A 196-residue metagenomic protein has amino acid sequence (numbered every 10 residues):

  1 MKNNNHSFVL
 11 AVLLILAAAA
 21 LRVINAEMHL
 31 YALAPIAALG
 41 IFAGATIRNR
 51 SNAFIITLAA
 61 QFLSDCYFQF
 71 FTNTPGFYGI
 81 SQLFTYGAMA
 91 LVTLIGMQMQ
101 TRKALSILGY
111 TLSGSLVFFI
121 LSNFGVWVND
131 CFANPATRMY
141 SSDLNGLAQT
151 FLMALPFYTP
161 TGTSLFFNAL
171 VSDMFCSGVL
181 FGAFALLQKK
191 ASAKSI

Functional and structural regions predicted by a protein language model:
M1-N5, K189-I196: Short, charged juxtamembrane terminal tails flanking transmembrane helices
K2-I47, S51-I55: Hydrophobic transmembrane alpha-helices
S7-A11, A53, S81-T85, S106-T111 (+2 more regions): Residue-level signature of transmembrane alpha-helical entry/exit and packing/kink sites in multi-pass membrane
L14, A53-L63, I107-L116, L180: Central hydrophobic cores of alpha-helical transmembrane segments in multi-pass integral membrane proteins
L21-L33, A60-L94: Interfacial aromatic-anchored transmembrane helix boundaries in multi-pass membrane proteins
F42-N49, L91-R102, A183-A191: Structural signal for the C-terminal ends of transmembrane alpha-helices and the immediately following loop
T74-F119, N123: Short helix-perturbing small/polar motifs within transmembrane alpha-helices
K103-K194: Membrane-embedded alpha-helical hairpins and interfacial helices in multi-pass inner-membrane proteins
